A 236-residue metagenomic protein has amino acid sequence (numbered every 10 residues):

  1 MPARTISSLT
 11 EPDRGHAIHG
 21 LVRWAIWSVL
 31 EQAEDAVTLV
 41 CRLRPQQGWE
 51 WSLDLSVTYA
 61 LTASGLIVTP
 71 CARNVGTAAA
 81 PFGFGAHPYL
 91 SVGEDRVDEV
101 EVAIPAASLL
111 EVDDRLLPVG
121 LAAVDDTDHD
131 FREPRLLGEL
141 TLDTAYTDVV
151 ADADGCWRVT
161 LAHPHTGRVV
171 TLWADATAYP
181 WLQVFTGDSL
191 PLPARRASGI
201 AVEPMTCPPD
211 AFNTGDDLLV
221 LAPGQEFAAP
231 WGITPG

Functional and structural regions predicted by a protein language model:
M1-P2, A222: Residue-level recognition of short, solvent-exposed, well-ordered loop/turn junctions that link secondary-structure
I6, P12-G15, I233-G236: Short, charged beta-turn/beta-strand-edge "cap" motif at the junction between a beta-strand and an adjacent loop
L9-A63: Extended, loop-rich substrate-binding clefts of extracytoplasmic carbohydrate-active enzymes
L30-V37, A60-G65, E94, H165 (+1 more regions): A short, structured loop/turn motif at beta-sheet edges
L43-P88, G93: Acidic, contiguous internal or C-terminal segments within carbohydrate-active enzymes that form a structured patch used
R73-T77, P164, G236: Short solvent-exposed strand-capping/beta-turn motif centered on an Asx-Ser/Thr pair
Y89-T177: Active-site/ligand-binding surface loops and adjacent short beta/alpha elements that line catalytic pockets across
R168-G236: Active-site pocket scaffolds in enzymes
